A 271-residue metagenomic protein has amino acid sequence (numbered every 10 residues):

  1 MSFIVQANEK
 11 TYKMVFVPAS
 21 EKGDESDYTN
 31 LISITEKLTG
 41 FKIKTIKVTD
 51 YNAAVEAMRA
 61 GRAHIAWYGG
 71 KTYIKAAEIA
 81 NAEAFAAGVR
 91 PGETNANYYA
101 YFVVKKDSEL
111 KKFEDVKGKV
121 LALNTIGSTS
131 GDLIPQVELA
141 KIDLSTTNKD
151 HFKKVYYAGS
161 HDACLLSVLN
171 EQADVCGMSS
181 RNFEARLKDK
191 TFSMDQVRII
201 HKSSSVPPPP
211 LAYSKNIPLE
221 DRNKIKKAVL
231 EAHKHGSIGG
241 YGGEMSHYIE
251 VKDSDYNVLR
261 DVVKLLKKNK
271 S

Functional and structural regions predicted by a protein language model:
M1-Q6: C-terminal segment of classical bacterial N-terminal signal peptides
N8-F16, S20-N30, V206-P208, A212-S271: An extracytoplasmic/periplasmic, membrane-proximal ligand-sensing/linker region
E9, M14-E36, V48, K71 (+1 more regions): Bilobed "Venus flytrap"/periplasmic-binding protein-like clamshell domains and structurally analogous long
T29-G69: N-terminal, post-signal-peptide region of Sec/Tat-exported proteins
N52-A66, I79, N97-Y98, E114 (+1 more regions): Short helices/loops that flank or line small-molecule/ion binding pockets
W67-A80, P135-K141, S167-N170, D174-D195: A ligand-binding cleft/hinge motif common to bilobed small-molecule-binding domains
E83-N95, H151-K153, L187-S205: Short beta-strand->loop
Y98-F102, V197, P207-Y213: Small-molecule pocket liners
